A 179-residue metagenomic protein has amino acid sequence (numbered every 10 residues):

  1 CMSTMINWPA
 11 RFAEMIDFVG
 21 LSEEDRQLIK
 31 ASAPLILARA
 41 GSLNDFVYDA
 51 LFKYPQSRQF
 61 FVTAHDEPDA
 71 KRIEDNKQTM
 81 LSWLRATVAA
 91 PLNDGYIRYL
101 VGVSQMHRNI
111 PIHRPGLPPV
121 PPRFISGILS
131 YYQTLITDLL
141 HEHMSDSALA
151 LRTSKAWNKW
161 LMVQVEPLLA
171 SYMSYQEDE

Functional and structural regions predicted by a protein language model:
C1, L51-Y54, L161: Short low-polarity hydrophobic stretches
M2, P9-K30, P34: Serine/threonine-rich, low-complexity linker/repeat segments that form flexible spacers/stalks
S3-I16, E142-E179: Short terminal or interdomain "cap/linker" segment that borders an active site or interface and mediates
F12-M15, V19, L37-L139: Heme-based O2/NO sensor domains and their adjacent alpha-helical segments, primarily globin folds but also including
E24, A31, P68, V120 (+1 more regions): A structural signal for alpha-helical segments
I29, I73, I125, L129 (+2 more regions): Hydrophobic packing residues in well-ordered alpha-helices of helical domains and bundles
